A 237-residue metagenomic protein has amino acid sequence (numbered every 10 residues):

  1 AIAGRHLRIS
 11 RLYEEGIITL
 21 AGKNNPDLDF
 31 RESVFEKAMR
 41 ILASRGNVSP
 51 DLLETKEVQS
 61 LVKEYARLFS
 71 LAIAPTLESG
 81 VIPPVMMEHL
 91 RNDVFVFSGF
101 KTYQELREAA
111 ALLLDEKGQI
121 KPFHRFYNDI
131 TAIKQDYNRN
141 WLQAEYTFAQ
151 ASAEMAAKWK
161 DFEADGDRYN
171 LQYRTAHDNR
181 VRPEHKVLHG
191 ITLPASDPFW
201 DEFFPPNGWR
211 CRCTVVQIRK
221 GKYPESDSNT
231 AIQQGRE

Functional and structural regions predicted by a protein language model:
A1-Q135, R219-E237: N-terminal leader/targeting and assembly helices and adjacent pre-domain segments
R8, N25, F30, S60 (+8 more regions): Alpha-helical structural elements
D115, F123-Y127, T131-D167: Internal glycine-rich, Lys/Arg-flanked active-site/core loops of soluble domains
A149-Y223: Conserved short secondary-structure elements within globular domains
